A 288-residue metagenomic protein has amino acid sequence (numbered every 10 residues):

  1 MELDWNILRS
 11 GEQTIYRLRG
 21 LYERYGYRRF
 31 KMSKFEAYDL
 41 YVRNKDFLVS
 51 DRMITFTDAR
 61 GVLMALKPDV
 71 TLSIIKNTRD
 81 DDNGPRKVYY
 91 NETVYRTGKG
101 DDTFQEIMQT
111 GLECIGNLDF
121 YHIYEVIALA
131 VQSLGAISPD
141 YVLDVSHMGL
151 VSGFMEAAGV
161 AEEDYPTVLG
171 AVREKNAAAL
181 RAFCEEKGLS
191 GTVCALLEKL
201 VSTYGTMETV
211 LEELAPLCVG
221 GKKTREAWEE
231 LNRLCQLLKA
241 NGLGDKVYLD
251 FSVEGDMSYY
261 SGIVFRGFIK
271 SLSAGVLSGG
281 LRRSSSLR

Functional and structural regions predicted by a protein language model:
M1-L3: N-terminal small/glycine-rich loop or linker at the start of catalytic domains across soluble metabolic enzymes
I7-Y25, A37, D69-D82, Y89-P139 (+1 more regions): Positively charged, Gly/Ser-enriched RNA/tRNA-binding surfaces
M32-F35, D144-H147, D250-F251: Acidic carboxylate-rich catalytic motifs and surrounding loops in phosphoryl-/glycosyl-chemistry enzymes
K34-M64: Polyanion/phosphate-binding surface patch
E36-A37, G149, G170: Positions that flank functional sites
R52-R60, V160-C184, L189, L243: Acidic, His- and aromatic-enriched active-site or binding-groove loops in soluble protein domains that engage sugars
E106-T110, V145-G153: Short, conserved phosphate-binding/catalytic loop or strand-edge motifs used in phosphoryl-/nucleotidyl-transfer
F154-E162, S258-F265: Short glycine/threonine-rich loop-to-helix capping motif typified by GTGT followed within a few residues by an Asp-Pro
